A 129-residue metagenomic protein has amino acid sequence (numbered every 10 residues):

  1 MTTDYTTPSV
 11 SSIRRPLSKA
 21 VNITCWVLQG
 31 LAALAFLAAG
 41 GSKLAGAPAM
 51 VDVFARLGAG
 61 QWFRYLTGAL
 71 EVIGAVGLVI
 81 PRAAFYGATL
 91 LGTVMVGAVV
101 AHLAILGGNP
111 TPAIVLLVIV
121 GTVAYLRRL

Functional and structural regions predicted by a protein language model:
M1-A39, R82-L129: Extended, low-polarity transmembrane helix blocks
K19-T67: N-terminal first-folded block
L37, A47-V51, L66-I73, Y86 (+2 more regions): A general structural signal for well-ordered alpha-helical segments in protein cores
A55-F63, L78-G87: Short, amphipathic, aromatic/basic-enriched membrane-interface segments that mark the entry/exit of transmembrane
L70-V76, V94-V99: Hydrophobic, membrane-inserted alpha-helices
